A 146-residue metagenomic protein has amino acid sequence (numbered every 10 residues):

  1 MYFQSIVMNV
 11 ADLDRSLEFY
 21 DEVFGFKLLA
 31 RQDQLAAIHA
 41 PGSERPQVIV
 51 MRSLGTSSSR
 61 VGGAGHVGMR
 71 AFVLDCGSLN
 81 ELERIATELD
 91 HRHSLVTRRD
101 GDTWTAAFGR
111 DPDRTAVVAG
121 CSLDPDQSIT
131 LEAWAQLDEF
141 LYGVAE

Functional and structural regions predicted by a protein language model:
M1-D14, E44, M69-F72, P125-E146: N-terminal beta-strand motif that seeds the catalytic metal site of vicinal oxygen chelate
Y2-A11, R60-E88, T103-T115: Vicinal oxygen chelate
S16-D21, R114: Conserved active-site tyrosine of GNAT-family acetyltransferases
D21-V23, I85-D90: Short amphipathic alpha-helices in soluble, non-transmembrane regions that often serve as interface/regulatory elements
V23-L29, S94: Conserved acetyl-CoA-binding loop of GNAT-fold acetyltransferases
K27-H66, G109-R110, T115-L123: Conserved short beta-strand elements that form part of the metal-binding/catalytic scaffold of enzyme active sites
T87-E146: Vicinal oxygen chelate
